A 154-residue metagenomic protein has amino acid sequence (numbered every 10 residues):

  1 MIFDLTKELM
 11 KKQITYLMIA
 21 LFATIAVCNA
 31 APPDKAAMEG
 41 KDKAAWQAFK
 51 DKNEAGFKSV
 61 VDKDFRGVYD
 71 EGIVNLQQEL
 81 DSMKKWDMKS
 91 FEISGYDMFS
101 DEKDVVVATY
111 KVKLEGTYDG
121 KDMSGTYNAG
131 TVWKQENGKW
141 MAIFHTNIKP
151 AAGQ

Functional and structural regions predicted by a protein language model:
D4-M18: Bacterial N-terminal signal peptides that target proteins for export
Y16-A26: Bacterial N-terminal signal peptides
I25-S59, G153-Q154: Short, low-complexity N-terminal intrinsically disordered segments enriched in polar/charged residues
A45, G56-F57, F65, E79 (+2 more regions): Hydrophobic pocket/interface hotspot
K58-E92: Short solvent-exposed beta->alpha transition segments
V61, E71-G72, D97, E102 (+3 more regions): A mature extracytoplasmic/lumenal domain signature
D81-M123: Surface-exposed, charged secondary-structure patches
T126-G153: Short beta-strand edge/turn micro-motifs at domain boundaries
